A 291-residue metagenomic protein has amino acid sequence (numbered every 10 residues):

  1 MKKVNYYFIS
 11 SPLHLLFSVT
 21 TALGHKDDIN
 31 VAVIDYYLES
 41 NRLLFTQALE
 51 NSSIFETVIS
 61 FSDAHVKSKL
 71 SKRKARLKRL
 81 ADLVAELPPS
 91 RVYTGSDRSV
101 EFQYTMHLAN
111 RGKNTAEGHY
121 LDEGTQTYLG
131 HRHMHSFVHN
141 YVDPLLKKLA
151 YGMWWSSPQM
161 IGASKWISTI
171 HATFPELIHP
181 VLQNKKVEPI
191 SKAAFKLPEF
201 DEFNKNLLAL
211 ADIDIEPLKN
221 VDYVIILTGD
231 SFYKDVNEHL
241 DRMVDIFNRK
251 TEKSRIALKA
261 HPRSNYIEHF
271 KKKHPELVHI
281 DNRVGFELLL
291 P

Functional and structural regions predicted by a protein language model:
M1-I9, I54-K72, A193-K205, V224-S231: Acidic/glycine-enriched edge-of-secondary-structure segments
K2-A32, I213-E216, Y223-G229, E238-R249 (+1 more regions): N-terminal beta-strand-loop-alpha-helix module at the start of alpha/beta ligand-binding or catalytic domains
Y6-G162, S168, E287-P291: Active-site and donor-binding regions of nucleotide-sugar-utilizing enzymes
N41-I54, A209-N220, H261: Short, compositionally biased "basic patch" segments
G130, H135, N140-D222: A nucleotide-sugar donor-handling region in carbohydrate enzymes
H239-F247, N282-P291: A short, acidic, amphipathic alpha-helical segment used as a generic capping/interface helix at domain edges
T251-N282: Catalytic donor nucleotide-activated moiety binding site of glycosyltransferases and closely related
